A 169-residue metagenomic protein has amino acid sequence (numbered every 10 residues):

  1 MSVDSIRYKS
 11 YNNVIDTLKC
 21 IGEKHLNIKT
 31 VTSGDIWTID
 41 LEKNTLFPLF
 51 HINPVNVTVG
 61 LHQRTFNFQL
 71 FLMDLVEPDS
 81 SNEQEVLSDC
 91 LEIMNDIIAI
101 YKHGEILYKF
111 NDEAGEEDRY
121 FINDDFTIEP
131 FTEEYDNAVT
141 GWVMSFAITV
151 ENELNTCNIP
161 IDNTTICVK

Functional and structural regions predicted by a protein language model:
M1-Q63, K109-A114, N158-I159, K169: Small/polar-rich, solvent-exposed N-terminal microdomains that initiate assembly or binding
S2-D16, L61-T65, L72-E105: Extracellular/virion structural assembly segments
I21, V86-C90, V139: Ampiphathic alpha-helical segments that act as solvent-exposed interaction surfaces
K24, E151-E153: Secondary-structure boundary elements
I28-E85, F121-A138: Short, solvent-exposed beta-alpha or beta-beta edge segments that form flexible loop/patches at the rim of ligand
L41-L46, L91-V150: Acidic-leaning, charged glycine-interspersed low-complexity segments
S81-E83, N155-D162: Short, charged, solvent-exposed linker or helix-capping segments at domain edges/interfaces that act as flexible hinges
A99, N163-K169: Short, cationic low-complexity segments
